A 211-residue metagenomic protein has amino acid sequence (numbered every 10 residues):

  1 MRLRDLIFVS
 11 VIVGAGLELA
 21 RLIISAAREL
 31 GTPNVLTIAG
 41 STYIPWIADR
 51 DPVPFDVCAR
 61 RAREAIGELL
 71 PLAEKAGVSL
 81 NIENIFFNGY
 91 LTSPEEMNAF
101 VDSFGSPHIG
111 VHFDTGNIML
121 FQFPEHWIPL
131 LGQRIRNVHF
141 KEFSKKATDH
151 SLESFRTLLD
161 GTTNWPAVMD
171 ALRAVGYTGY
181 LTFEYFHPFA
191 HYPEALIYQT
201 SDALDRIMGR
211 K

Functional and structural regions predicted by a protein language model:
M1, G40, K141-F143: Generic beta-structure capping elements
L3-G110, L120: Active-site acidic/histidine proton-transfer and metal-coordination neighborhood in alpha/beta enzyme cores
S10-V13, S25, G67, P71 (+1 more regions): Histidine-acidic metal/acid-base catalytic patches
